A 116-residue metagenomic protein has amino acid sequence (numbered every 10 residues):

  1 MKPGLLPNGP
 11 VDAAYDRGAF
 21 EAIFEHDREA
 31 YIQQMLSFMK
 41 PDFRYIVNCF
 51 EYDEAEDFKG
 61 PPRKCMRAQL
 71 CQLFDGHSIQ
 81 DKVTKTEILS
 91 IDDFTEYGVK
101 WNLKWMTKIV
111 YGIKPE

Functional and structural regions predicted by a protein language model:
M1-P7, I32-E116: Class I (Rossmann-like) S-adenosyl-L-methionine-dependent methyltransferase catalytic domain, capturing the SAM-binding
V11-D12: Conserved acidic residues
Y15: A conserved beta-strand element that flanks and buttresses the S-adenosyl-L-methionine
A19: Hydrophobic adenine-recognition pocket in adenosine-nucleotide-binding enzymes
A22-Q34: A short, conserved alpha-helix within the catalytic core of class I
